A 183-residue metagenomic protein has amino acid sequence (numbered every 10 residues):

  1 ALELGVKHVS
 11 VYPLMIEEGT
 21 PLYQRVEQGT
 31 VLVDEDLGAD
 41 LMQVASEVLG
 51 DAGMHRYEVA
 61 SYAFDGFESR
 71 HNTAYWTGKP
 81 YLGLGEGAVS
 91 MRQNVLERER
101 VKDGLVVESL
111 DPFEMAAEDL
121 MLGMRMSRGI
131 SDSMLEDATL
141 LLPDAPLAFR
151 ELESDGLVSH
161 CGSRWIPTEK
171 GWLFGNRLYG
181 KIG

Functional and structural regions predicted by a protein language model:
A1-L140: C-terminal scaffold of the Radical SAM
E58, E153-S163: A short, conserved structural fragment
T77, S154, E169: Short, ordered coil/turn segments that flank beta-strands lining enzyme active or ligand-binding pockets
L122-M126, E151-L157: Short basic/hydrophobic patches in alpha-helices and adjacent helix-turn junctions that form amphipathic surface motifs
D132, H160, F174-G175: Short active-site-adjacent structural elements
T139-S154: Short amphipathic alpha-helical interaction segments
R164-T168: Minor-groove-contacting beta-hairpin "wing" of winged helix-turn-helix DNA-binding domains
K170-G183: Short, amphipathic alpha-helical interaction segments positioned at domain boundaries
